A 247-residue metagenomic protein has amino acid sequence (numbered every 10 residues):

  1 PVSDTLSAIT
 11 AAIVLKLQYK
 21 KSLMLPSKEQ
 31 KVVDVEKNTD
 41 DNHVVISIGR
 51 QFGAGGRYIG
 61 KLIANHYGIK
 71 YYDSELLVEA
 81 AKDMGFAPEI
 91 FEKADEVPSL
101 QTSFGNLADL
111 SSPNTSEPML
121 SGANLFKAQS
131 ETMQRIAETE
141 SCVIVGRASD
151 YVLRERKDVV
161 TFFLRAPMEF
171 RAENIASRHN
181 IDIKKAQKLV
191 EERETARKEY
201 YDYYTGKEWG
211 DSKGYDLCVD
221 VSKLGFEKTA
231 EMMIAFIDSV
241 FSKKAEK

Functional and structural regions predicted by a protein language model:
P1-V32: Hydrophobic alpha-helical transmembrane segments that form the multi-pass transporter/flippase core
D41-R50, E140: Pre-Walker A (Motif I) flank of P-loop NTPase domains
I48-A64: Glycine-rich phosphate-binding P-loop
I69-K82: Short beta-strand-centered segment that lines the nucleotide-binding/catalytic pocket of NTP-utilizing
A81-S141: ATP-dependent small-molecule kinase phosphotransfer cores that center on conserved nucleotide phosphate-binding segments
Q101-L107, D182-E227: Small-molecule kinase domains that catalyze NTP-dependent phosphoryl transfer to phosphate-bearing small molecules
E155-R178, D182-E191: Conserved phosphate-donor/acceptor-positioning beta-strand/loop module used by diverse small-molecule
